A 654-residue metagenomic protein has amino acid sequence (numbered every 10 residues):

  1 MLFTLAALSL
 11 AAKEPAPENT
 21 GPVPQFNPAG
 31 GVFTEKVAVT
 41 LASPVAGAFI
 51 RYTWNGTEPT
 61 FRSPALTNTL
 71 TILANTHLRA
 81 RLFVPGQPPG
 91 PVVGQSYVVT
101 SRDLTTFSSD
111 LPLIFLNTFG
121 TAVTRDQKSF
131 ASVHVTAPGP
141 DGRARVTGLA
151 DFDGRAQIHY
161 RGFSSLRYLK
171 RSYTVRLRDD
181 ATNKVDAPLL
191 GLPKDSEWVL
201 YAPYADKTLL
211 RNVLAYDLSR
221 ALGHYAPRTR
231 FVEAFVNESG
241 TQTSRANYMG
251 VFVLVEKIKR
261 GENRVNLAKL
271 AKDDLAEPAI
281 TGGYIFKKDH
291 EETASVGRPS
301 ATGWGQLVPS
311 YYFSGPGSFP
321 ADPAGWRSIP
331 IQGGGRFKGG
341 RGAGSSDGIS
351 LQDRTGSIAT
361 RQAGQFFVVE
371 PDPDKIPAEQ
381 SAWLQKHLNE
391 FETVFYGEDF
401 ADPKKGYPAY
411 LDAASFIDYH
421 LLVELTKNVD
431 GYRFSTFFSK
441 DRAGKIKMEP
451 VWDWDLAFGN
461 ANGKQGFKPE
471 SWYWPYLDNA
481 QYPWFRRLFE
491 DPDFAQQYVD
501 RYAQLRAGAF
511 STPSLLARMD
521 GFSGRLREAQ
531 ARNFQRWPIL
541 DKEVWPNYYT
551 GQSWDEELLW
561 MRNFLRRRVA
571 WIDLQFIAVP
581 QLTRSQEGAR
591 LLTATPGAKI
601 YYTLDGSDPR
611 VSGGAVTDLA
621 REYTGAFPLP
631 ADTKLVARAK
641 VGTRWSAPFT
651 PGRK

Functional and structural regions predicted by a protein language model:
M1-S9: Bacterial N-terminal signal peptides
A11-S129, V135-P140, E543-V544, Y549-K654: Short, compositionally stereotyped local motifs that mark structural "simplifiers"
V32, S43, S96-L209, V213-D217 (+1 more regions): Conserved NTP-binding catalytic cores of kinases and kinase-like/nucleotidyltransferase enzymes across multiple kinase
T53, R62-S63, P91-V93, D126-K128 (+12 more regions): Short, solvent-exposed loop/turn and secondary-structure capping segments
P112, A122, S164, Y168 (+1 more regions): Middle-to-C-terminal accessory/interaction subdomains
S172-K184, P188-Y204, L209, G223-P227 (+2 more regions): Internal "kinase-insert"/substrate-recognition segments embedded within catalytic cores of ATP-dependent enzymes
L210, R220-F235, N428: Short, well-structured beta-strand/strand-turn elements
V232-S244: Beta-rich nucleic-acid/ligand-interaction surfaces
